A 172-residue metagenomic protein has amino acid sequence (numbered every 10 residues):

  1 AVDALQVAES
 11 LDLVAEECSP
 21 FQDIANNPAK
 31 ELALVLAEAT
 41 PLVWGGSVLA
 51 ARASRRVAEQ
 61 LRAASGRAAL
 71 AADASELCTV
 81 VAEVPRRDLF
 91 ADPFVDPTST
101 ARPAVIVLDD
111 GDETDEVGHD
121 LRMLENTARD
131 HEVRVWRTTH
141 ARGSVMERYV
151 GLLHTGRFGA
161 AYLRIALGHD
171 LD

Functional and structural regions predicted by a protein language model:
A1-E16, P20-D172: A SIS-like phosphosugar-recognition module
